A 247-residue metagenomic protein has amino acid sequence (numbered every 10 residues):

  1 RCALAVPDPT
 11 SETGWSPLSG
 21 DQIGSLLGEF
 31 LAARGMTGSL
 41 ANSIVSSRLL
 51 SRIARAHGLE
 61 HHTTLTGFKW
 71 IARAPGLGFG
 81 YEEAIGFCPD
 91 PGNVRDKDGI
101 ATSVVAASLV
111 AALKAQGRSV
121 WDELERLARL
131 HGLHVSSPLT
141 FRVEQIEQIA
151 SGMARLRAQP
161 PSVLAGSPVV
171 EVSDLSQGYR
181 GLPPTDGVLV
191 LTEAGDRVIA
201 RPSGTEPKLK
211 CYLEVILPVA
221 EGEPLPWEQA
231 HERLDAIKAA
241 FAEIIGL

Functional and structural regions predicted by a protein language model:
R1: Phosphate-binding/catalytic loop of phosphoryl-transfer enzymes
L4-S16, R34-P202, K210-Y212, V219-L247: Phosphate-binding and adjacent anionic-ligand microenvironments
G20-G38: Ser/Thr/Gly-rich flexible loops in soluble cytosolic domains mediating phosphotransfer, phosphorylation
